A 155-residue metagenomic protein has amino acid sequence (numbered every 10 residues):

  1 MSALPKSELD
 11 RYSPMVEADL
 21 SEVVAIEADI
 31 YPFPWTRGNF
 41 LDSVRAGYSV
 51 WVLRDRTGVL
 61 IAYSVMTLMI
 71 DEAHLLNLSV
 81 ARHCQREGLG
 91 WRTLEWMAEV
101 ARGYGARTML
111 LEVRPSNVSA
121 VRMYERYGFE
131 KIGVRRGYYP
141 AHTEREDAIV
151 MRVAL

Functional and structural regions predicted by a protein language model:
A3-E87, W91-V100, Y104, G137 (+1 more regions): Acetyl-CoA-dependent GNAT
K6-S7, R107, R114-V118, G137-L155: C-terminal "cap" of GNAT-fold acetyltransferases
Y12, E112-V113: Conserved SAM-binding loop
V80, V113-R114: Aromatic-flanked redox-active Cys/Sec active sites in thiol-based oxidoreductases, especially the WC-centered
T93, N117-A120: Conserved short alpha-helix immediately C-terminal to the canonical SAM/SAH-binding motif I of Rossmann-like
Y124, F129, M151: Conserved active-site tyrosine of GNAT-family acetyltransferases
K131-G133: A secondary-structure capping/hinge motif
